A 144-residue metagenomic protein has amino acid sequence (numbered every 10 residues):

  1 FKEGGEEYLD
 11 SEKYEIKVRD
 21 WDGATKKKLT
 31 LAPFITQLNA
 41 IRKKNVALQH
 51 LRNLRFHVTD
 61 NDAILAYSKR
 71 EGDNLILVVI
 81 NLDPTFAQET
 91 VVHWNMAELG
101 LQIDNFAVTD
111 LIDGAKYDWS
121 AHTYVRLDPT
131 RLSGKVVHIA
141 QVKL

Functional and structural regions predicted by a protein language model:
F1-L144: Carbohydrate-interacting/catalytic domains
